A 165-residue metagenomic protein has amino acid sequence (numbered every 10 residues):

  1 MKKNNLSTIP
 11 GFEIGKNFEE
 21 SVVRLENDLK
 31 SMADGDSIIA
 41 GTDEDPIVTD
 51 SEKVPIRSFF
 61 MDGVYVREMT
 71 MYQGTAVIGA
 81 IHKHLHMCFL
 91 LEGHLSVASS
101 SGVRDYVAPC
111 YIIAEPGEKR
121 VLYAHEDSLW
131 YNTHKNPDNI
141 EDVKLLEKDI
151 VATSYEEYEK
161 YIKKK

Functional and structural regions predicted by a protein language model:
M1-E68, S100, Y158-K165: A short, N-terminal "cap"/entry segment at the start of jelly-roll beta-barrel domains of the cupin/DSBH fold
R57, E68, I78, M87 (+1 more regions): Short, surface-exposed charged micro-motifs
D62-K83: Conserved short histidine dyad/triad with adjacent acidic residue
E68, S99-V121: Short acidic-glycine-tyrosine-enriched beta hairpin
H82-S101: Glycine- and acidic-residue-biased ligand/ion/polar-headgroup-sensing regions
H94, K119, D127-L129: Structural motif
H125-K165: Double-stranded beta-helix
